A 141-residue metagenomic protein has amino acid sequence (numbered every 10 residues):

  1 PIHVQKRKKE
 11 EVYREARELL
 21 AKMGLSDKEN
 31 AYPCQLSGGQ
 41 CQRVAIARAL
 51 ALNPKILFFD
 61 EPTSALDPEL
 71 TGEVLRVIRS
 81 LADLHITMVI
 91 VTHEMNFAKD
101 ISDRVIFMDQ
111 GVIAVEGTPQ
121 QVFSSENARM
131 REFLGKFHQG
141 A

Functional and structural regions predicted by a protein language model:
A31, L52, L84: Conserved signature/switch motifs of ABC ATPase nucleotide-binding domains
Y32-L36, Q40: Conserved ABC ATPase signature
L57-D60: Catalytic Walker B motif of ABC-type/P-loop ATPase nucleotide-binding domains
T92-H93: H-loop/switch region of ABC-family ATPase nucleotide-binding domains
A98-D100: A short, surface-exposed alpha-helical micro-motif characterized by mixed small hydrophobic and charged/polar residues
A114, Q120-A141: C-terminal boundary and immediately downstream tail of ABC-type ATPase nucleotide-binding domains
